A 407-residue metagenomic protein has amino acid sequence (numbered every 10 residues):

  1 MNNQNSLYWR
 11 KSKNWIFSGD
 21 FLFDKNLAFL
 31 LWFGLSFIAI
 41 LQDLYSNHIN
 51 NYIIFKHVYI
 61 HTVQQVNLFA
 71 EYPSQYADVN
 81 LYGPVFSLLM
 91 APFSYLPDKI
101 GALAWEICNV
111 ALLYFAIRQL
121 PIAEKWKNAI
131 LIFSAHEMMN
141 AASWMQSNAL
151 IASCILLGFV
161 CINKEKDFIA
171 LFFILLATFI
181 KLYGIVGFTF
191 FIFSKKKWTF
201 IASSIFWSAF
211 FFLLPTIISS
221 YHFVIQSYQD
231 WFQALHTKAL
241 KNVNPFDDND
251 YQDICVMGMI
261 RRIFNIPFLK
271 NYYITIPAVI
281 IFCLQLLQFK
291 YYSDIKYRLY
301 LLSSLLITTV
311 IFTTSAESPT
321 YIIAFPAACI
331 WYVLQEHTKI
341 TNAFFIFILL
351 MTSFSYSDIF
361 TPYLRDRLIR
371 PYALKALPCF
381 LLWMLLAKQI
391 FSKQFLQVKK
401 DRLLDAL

Functional and structural regions predicted by a protein language model:
N2-I169, K195-S318, F395, L403: Primarily membrane-embedded glycan-assembly and transfer machineries that use lipid-linked glycans
A91-S94, F190, C329-V333: Short glycine/serine- and small hydrophobic-enriched flexible loop segments
I155-V160, L182-Y183, F211-F212, A328-L334: Alpha-helical transmembrane segments and their membrane-interface exit regions
C161, F188, I192-K195, L334: Solvent-exposed, amphipathic alpha-helical segments
I174-I192, T313-I323: Transmembrane helices and adjacent periplasmic/lumenal helix-loop junctions of polyprenol-phosphate-dependent
E317-V333, L377: Hydrophobic/aromatic-rich transmembrane helices and adjacent perimembrane loops
Y332-L407: Aromatic-enriched
